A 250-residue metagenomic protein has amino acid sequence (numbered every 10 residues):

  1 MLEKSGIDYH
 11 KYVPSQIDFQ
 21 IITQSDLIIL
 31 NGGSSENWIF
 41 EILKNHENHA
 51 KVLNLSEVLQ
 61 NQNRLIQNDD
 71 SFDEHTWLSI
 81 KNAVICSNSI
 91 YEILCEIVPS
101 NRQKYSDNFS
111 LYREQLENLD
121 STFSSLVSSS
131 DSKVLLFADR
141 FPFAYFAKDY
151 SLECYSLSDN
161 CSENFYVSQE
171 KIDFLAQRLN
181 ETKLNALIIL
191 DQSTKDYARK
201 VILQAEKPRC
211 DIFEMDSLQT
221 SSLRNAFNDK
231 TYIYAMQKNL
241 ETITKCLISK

Functional and structural regions predicted by a protein language model:
M1-K250: Extracytoplasmic metal-acquisition and chelation regions
